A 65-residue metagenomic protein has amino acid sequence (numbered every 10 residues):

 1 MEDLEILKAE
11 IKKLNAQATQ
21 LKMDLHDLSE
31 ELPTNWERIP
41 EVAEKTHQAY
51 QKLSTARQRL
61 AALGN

Functional and structural regions predicted by a protein language model:
M1-S29, A61: N-terminal acidic leader/helix
L28-N65: Short, charge-rich amphipathic interface segments used for partner binding and complex assembly
